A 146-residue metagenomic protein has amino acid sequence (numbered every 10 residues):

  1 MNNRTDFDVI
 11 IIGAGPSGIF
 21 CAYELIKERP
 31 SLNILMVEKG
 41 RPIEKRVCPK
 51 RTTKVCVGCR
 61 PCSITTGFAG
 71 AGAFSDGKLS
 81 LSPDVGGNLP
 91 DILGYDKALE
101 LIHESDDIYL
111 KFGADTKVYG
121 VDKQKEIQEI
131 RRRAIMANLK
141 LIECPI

Functional and structural regions predicted by a protein language model:
N2-N3, N33, N88, N138: Detector for Asparagine
N2-S17, L35-V37: Beta1/beta-strand and adjacent pyrophosphate-binding region of the FAD-binding site in flavoprotein oxidoreductases
F20: Short alpha-helical segment within the catalytic ATP-binding CA
E24-L25: Aromatic pocket-lining residues of Rossmann-like dinucleotide-binding sites
S31-E38, I43: Short beta-strand "acidic-cap" motif of Rossmann-like dinucleotide-binding folds
P42-R46, K50-I146: Conserved N-terminal/central alpha/beta ligand/cofactor-binding core
